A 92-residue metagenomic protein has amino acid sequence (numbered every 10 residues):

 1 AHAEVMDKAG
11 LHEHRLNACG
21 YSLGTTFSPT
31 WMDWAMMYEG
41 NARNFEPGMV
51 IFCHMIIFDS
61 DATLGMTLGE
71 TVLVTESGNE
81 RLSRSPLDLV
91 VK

Functional and structural regions predicted by a protein language model:
A1-P29, N44-M49: Active-site cores enriched in adjacent His and Asp/Glu residues with nearby glycine-rich loops that coordinate divalent
T25-K92: Charged, cofactor-coupling segments
